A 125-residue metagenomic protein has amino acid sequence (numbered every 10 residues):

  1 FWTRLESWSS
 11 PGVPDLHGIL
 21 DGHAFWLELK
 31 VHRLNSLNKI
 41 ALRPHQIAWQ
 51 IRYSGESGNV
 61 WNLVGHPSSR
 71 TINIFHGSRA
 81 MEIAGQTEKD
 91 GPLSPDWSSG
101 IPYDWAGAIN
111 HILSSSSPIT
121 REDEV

Functional and structural regions predicted by a protein language model:
F1-G22: Active-site metal-binding core of divalent-cation-utilizing nuclease and nuclease-like domains
L5, W26-L29, L63: Short, conserved beta-strand edge motifs with alternating hydrophobic and charged residues
P11-V13, G22-W26, H45, G55-S57: Short connector loops at helix/strand junctions that flank enzyme active sites, especially segments positioning acidic
L16-G18, G22-N35: Conserved catalytic cores of phosphodiester-cleaving nucleases, focusing on short active-site segments
H32-Y53: Mg2+/Mn2+-dependent nuclease catalytic core
Y53-E82: Nucleic-acid nuclease catalytic cores
F75-S99: Short, electropositive alpha-helical surface patch
P92-V125: Charged phosphate-binding loop/patch that engages nucleotide di/tri-phosphates or the phosphate backbone of nucleic
